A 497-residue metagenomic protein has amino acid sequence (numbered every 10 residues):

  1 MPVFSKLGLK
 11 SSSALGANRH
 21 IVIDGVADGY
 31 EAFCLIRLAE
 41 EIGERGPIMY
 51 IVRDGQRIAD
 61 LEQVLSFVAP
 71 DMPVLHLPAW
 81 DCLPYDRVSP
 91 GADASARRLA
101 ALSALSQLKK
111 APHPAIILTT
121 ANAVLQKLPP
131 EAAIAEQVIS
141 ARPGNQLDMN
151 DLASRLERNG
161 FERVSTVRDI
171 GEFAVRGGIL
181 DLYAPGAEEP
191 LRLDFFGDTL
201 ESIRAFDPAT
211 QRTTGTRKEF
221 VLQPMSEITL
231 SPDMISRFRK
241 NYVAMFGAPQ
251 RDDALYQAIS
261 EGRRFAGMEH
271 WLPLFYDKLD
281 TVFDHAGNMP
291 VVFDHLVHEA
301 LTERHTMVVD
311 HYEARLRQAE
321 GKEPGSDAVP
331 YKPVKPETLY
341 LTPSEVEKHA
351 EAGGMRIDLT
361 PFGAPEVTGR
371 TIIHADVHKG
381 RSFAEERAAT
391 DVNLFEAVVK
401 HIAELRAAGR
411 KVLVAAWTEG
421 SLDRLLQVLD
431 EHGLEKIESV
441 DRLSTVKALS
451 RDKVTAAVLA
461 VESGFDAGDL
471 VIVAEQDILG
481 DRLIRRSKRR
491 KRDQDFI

Functional and structural regions predicted by a protein language model:
M1-I497: Conserved beta-alpha structural segments and adjacent helices that either
